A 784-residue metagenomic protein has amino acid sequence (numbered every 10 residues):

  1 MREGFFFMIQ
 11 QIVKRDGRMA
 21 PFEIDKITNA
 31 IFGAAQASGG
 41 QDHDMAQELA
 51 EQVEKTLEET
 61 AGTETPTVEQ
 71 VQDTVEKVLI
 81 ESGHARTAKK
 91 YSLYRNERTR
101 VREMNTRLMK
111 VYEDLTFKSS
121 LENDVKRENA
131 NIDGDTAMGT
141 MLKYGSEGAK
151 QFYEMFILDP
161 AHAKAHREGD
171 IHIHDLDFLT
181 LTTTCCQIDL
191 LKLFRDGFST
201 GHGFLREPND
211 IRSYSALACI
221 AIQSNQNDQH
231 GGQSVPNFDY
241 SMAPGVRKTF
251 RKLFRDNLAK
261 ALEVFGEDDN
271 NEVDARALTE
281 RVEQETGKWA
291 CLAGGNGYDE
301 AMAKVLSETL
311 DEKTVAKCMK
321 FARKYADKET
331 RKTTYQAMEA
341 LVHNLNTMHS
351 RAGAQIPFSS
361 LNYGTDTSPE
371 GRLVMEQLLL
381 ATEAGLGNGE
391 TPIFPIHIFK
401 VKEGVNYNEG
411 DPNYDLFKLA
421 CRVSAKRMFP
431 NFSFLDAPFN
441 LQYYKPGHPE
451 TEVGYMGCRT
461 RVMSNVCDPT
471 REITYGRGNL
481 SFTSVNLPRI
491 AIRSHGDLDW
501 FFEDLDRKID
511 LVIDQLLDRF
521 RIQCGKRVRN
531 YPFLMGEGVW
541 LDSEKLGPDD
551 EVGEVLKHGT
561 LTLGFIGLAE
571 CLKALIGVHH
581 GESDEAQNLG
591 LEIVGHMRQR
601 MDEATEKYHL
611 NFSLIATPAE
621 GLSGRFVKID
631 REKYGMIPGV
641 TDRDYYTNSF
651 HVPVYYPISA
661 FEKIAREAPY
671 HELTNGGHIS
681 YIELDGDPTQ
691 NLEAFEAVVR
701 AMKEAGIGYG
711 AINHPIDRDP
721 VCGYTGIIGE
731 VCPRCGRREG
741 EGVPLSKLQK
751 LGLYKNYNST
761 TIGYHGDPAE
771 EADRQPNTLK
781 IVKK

Functional and structural regions predicted by a protein language model:
M1-F5, A574, Q749: N-terminal leader/targeting segments
E3-L115, A772-R774: Charged, amphipathic alpha-helical regulatory modules used for macromolecular assembly or allosteric control
Q10, V53-E59, S359-N362, E570-L572 (+2 more regions): Short, hydrophobic beta-strand segments
G17, V75, L361, L568 (+1 more regions): Short, conserved catalytic/metal-binding motifs centered on acidic residues
L79, G83, R102, L516 (+2 more regions): A structural signal for well-ordered alpha-helices, especially hydrophobic packing surfaces of coiled-coils
A85-N96, G706-I707, P744, S759-K784: Long, highly charged low-complexity segments enriched in Glu/Asp and Lys/Arg with interspersed Ser/Thr
E97-V101, R107-K557, V578-H579, S583-K750 (+3 more regions): Conserved catalytic cores of very large enzyme subunits
L561-A574, G595, K750: Contiguous, well-ordered alpha-helical segments that form the cores/surfaces of helical PPI scaffolds
